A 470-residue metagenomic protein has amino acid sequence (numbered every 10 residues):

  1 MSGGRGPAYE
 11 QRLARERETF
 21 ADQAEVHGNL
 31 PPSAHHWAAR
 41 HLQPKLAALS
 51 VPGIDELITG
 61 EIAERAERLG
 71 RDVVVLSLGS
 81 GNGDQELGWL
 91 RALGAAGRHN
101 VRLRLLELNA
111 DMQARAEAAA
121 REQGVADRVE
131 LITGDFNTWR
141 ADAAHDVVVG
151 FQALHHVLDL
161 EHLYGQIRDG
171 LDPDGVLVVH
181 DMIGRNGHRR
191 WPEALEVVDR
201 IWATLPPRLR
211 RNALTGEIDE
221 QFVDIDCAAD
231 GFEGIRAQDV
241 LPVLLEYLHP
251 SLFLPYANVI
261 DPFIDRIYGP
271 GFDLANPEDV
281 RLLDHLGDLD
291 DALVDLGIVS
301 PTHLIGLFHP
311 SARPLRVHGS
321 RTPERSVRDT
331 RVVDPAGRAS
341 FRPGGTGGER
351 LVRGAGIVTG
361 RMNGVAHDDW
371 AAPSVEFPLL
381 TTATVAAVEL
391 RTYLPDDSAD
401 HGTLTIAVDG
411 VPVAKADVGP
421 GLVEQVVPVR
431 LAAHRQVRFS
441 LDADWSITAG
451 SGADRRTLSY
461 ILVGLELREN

Functional and structural regions predicted by a protein language model:
F20-A66: Class I SAM-dependent methyltransferase Rossmann-like catalytic core, especially the SAM/SAH-binding loop
V74-T138: Class I SAM-dependent methyltransferase SAM/SAH-binding core
T138-V148: A short acidic, Gly/Pro-enriched loop at the edge of an enzyme's catalytic core that lines a small-molecule cofactor
E161-V176: A short glycine-rich, Lys/Arg-flanked "PGG" loop and its adjoining helix->strand segment in the class I
V176-R210: Conserved class I S-adenosyl-L-methionine
P192, T204-D273: Substrate-binding/catalytic lobe of Class I Rossmann-like enzymes that use SAM or dcSAM, i.e., the mid-to-C-terminal
Y247, S251-R331: C-terminal lobe and adjacent flexible extensions of AdoMet/dcAdoMet transferase-like proteins
T330-V385, R391-H401, W445-N470: Glycan-recognition and processing domains
